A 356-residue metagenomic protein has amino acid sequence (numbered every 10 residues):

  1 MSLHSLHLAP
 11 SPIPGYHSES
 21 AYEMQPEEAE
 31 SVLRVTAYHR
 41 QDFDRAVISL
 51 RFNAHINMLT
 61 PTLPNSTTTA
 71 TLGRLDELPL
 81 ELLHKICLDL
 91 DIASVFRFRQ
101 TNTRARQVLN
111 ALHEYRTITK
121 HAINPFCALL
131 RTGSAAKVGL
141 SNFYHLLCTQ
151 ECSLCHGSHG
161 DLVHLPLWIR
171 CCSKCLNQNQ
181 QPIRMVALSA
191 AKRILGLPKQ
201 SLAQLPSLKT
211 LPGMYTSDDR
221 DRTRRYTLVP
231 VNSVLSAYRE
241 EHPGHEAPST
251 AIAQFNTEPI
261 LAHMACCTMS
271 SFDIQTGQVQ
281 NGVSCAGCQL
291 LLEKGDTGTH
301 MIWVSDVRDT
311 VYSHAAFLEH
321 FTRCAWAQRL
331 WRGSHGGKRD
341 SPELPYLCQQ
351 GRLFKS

Functional and structural regions predicted by a protein language model:
L3-F272: Skp1-binding F-box subdomain of Cullin-RING ligase substrate receptors
L3-H4, F354-S356: Acidic, serine-rich low-complexity intrinsically disordered regions
E114-Y115, F126, G133-S134, D219-R220 (+3 more regions): Short alpha-helix boundary/capping motifs
C148-E151, C171, N281-S284, H320 (+1 more regions): Secretory pathway export signals and precursors
I169-N177, H300-C324: Cysteine-rich micro-motifs
Q180-L195, H314-H335: Short metal-binding segments enriched for Cys and/or His
E240, G244-T257, L261-S313: Extended, basic/helix-rich recognition subdomains
